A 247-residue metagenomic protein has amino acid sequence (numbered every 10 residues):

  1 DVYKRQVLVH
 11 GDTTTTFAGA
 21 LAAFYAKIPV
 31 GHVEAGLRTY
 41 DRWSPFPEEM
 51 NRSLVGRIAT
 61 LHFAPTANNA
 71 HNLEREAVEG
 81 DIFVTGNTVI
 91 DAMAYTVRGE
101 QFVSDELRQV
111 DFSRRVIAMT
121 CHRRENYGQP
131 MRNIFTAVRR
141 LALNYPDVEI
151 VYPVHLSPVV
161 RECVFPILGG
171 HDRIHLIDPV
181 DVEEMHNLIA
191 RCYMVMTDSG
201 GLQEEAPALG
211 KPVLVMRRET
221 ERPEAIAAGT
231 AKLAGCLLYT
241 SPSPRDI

Functional and structural regions predicted by a protein language model:
D1-A77: Active-site and donor-binding regions of nucleotide-sugar-utilizing enzymes
Y3, Y239-I247: Single conserved hydrophobic/aromatic residue that forms the stacking wall/gate of nucleotide- or nucleobase-binding
V9-H10, L21, H32-A35, H62 (+1 more regions): A donor-sugar binding/catalytic signature common to diverse glycosyltransferases and related nucleotide-sugar
V55-Q129, N133: A nucleotide-sugar donor-handling region in carbohydrate enzymes
I82, R173-H175, A231: Short, conserved active-site loop motifs that form the nucleotide-linked donor/cofactor pocket
G99-R191: Donor-nucleotide binding loops and adjacent catalytic segments primarily of GT-B fold Leloir glycosyltransferases
K211, I226-A231, C236: Acidic, glycine-centered active-site loop in nucleotide-sugar glycosyltransferases
